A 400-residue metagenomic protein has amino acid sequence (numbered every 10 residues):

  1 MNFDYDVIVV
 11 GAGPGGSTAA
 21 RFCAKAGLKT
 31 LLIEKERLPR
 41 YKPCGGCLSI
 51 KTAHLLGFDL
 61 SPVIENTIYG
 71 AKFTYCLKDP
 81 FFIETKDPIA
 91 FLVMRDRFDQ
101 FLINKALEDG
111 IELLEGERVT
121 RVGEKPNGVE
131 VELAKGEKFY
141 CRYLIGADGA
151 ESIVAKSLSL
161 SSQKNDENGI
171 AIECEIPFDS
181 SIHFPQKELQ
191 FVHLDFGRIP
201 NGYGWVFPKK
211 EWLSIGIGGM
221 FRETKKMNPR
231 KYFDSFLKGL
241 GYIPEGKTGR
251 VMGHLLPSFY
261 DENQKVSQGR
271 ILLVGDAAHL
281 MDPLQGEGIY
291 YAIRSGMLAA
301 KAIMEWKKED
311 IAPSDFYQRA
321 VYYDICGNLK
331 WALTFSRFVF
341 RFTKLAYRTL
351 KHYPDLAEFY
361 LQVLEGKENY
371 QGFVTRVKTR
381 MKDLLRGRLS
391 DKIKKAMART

Functional and structural regions predicted by a protein language model:
N2-V7: Extreme N-terminal starter segment of soluble prokaryotic enzymes
I8, A12, A24-P43: Glycine-rich FAD pyrophosphate-binding loop
G16: N-terminal Rossmann-fold NAD(P) dinucleotide-binding loop
R40, L56-G70, S162-N168, D310 (+1 more regions): A short alpha-helix-loop-beta-strand transition element characteristic of N-terminal alpha/beta dinucleotide-binding
I50-F101: A conserved beta-strand/loop capping segment in the N-terminal third of enzymes that catalyze redox or closely related
K105-P244: Predominantly flavin-linked oxidoreductase catalytic cores and closely associated redox partners
R121, K138, E223-A302: FAD/FMN-dependent oxidoreductases across multiple families
K301-T400: C-terminal helical "tail/cap" subdomain of flavin- and related membrane-associated enzymes
